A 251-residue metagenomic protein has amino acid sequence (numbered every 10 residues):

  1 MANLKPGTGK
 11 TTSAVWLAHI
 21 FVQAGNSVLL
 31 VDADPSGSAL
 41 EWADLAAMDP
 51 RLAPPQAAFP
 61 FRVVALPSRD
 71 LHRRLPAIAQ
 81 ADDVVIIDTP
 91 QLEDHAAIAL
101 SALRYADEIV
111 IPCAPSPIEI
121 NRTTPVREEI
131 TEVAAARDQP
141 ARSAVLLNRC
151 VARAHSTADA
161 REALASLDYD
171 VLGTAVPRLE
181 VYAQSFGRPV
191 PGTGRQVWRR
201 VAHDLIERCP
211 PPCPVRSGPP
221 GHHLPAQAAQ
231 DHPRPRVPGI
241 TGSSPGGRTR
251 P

Functional and structural regions predicted by a protein language model:
A2-T8, V15-A96, L100, F186-P191: P-loop/Walker-type NTP enzyme "switch/lid" segment
S27-V28, V85, I109, A141-S143 (+1 more regions): Hydrophobic anchor at the start of a short beta-strand that flanks the dinucleotide cofactor-binding loop
A96-P117: Inter-motif core of Ras-like GTPase G domains
T123-D138, N148: Conserved C-terminal guanine-recognition region of P-loop GTPase G domains, centered on the G4
R149-V190: Beta-strand-loop-alpha "switch" segments that mediate conformational coupling across diverse proteins
Q184-H203: C-terminal boundary of histidine-terminating zinc-finger modules
A226-P251: Long, low-complexity, intrinsically disordered segments
